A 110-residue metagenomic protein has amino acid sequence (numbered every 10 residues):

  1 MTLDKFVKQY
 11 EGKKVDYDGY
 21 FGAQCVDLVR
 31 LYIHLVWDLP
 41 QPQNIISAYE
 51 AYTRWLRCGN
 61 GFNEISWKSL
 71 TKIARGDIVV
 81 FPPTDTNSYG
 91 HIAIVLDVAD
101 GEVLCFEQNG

Functional and structural regions predicted by a protein language model:
M1-L56: N-terminal capping segments
N44-G110: ...with weaker cross-activation on analogous glycine-rich loops/strands in unrelated enzymes
